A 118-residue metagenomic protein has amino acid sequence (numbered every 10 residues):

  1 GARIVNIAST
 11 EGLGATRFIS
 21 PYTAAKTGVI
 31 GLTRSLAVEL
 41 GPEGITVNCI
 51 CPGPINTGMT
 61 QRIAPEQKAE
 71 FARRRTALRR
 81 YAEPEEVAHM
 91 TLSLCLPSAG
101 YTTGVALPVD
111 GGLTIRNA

Functional and structural regions predicted by a protein language model:
S9: Residue(s) in the substrate-gating loop at a strand-loop-helix junction that position the organic substrate next
L13, C51-R62: Short, flexible catalytic-loop segment of classical short-chain dehydrogenase/reductase
G14, L92, T103-A118: Short C-terminal tail/terminal secondary-structure segment of NAD(P)H-dependent dehydrogenase/reductase domains
A15-I19, A24, G41-P42, T60 (+1 more regions): Active-site "substrate specificity/gating" loop of NAD(P)-dependent dehydrogenases, especially the short-chain
A25, T33: Active-site helix of classical SDR
V38-P42, G100: Alpha-helical segment proximal to the catalytic Tyr-Lys
T46-N56, C95, P108-D110: Conserved SDR Rossmann-fold cofactor-binding beta-strand/turn motif
T76-V87: A conserved structural motif in NAD(P)-dependent oxidoreductases
